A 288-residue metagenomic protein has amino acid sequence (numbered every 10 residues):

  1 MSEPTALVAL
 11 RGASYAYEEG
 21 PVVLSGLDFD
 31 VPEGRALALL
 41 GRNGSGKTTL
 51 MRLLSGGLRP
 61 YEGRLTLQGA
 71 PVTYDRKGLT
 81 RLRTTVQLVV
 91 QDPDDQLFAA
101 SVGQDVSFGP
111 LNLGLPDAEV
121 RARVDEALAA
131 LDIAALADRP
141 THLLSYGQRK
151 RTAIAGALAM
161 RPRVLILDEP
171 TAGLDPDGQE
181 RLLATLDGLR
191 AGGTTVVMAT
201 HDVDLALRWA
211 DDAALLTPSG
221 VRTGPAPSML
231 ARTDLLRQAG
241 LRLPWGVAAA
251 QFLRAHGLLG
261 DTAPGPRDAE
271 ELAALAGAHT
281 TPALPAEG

Functional and structural regions predicted by a protein language model:
L40-R42: The feature captures the beta-strand-to-loop junction immediately N-terminal to the Walker
S55: Helix-to-loop junction immediately C-terminal to a conserved catalytic motif
R64-R81: ABC ATPase NBD Q-loop/coupling interface
A118-L136: Conserved ABC ATPase "signature" region
P140-L144: Conserved ABC ATPase signature
A157-L158: ABC ATPase C-loop
L165-D168: Catalytic Walker B motif of ABC-type/P-loop ATPase nucleotide-binding domains
A214, P218-S228: Conserved switch/coupling elements of ABC/ABC-like ATPase nucleotide-binding domains
